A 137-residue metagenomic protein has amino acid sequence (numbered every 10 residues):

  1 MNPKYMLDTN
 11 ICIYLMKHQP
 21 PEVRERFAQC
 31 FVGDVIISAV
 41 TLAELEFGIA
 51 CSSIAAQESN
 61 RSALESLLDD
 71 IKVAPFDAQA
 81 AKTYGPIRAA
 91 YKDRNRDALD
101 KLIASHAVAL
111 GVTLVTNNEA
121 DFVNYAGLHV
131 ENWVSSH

Functional and structural regions predicted by a protein language model:
M1-I37, I49-E65, S136-H137: Short, well-structured N-terminal submotif of metal-dependent ribonuclease cores
N2-K4, A104, V108-H137: Acidic, PIN/NYN-like endoribonuclease modules and their adjacent C-terminal/linker elements
N2-P3, D70-V115: Active-site neighborhoods of divalent-metal-dependent phosphate/nucleic-acid chemistry enzymes
D8-N10, V23, L45, Y84 (+3 more regions): Generic structural signal for small/hydrophobic residues in well-ordered secondary structure, especially within
N10-I11, V40-A43, Q79, A120: Alpha-helix/helix-capping structural signal
L42, R61-L64, A81, D100: A general structural signal for well-ordered alpha-helical segments in protein cores
